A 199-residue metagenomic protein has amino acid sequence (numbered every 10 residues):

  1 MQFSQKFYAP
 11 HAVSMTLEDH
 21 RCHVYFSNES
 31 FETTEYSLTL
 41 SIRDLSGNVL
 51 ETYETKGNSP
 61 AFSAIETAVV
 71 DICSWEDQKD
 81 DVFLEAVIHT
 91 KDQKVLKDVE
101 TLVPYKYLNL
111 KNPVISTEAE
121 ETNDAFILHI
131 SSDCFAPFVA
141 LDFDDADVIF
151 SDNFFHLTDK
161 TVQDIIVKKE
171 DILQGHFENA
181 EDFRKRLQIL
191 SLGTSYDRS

Functional and structural regions predicted by a protein language model:
M1-S131, A136-S151, L157-V167, I172-L173: Carbohydrate-binding surfaces of carbohydrate-active enzymes
D81-I88, N179-L192: Serine/threonine-enriched low-complexity regions used as flexible
Q93-K106, R184-S199: Edge beta-strands of extracellular beta-sandwich domains
G175-F177: Surface-exposed interaction regions enriched in Ser/Thr/Asp/Glu that occur as long low-complexity tracts or repetitive
